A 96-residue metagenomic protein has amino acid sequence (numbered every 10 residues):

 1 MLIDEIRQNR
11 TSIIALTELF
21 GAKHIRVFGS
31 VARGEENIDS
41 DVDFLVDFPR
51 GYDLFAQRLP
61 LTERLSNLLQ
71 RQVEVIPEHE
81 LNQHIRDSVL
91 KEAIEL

Functional and structural regions predicted by a protein language model:
M1-H24, A32-I38, P49-L96: Catalytic core of pol beta-like nucleotidyltransferases
V27: Conserved histidines in hydrophobic membrane contexts and catalytic metal-binding motifs
S40-V42: Change "...and in nucleic-acid phosphodiester-cleaving endonucleases..." to "...and in nucleic-acid processing enzymes
L45-D47: Short hydrophobic/aromatic beta-strand micro-patches that form the beta-sheet surface supporting nucleotide- or nucleic
